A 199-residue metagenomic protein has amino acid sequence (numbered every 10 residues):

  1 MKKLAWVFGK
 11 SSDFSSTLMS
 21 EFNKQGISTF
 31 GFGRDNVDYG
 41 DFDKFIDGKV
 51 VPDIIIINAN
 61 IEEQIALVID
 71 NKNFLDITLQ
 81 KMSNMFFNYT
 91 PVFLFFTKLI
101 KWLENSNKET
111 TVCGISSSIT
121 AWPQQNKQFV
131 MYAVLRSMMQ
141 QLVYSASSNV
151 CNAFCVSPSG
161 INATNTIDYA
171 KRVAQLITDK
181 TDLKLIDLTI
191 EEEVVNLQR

Functional and structural regions predicted by a protein language model:
F8, P52-A66, F87-N88, C113-G114 (+1 more regions): Rossmann-fold scaffold of SDR-type NAD(P)-dependent oxidoreductases
F8-S20: N-terminal Rossmann NAD(P)H-binding glycine-rich loop of SDR-like oxidoreductase domains
F14, D38, T120-Q124: Short, solvent-exposed loop/turn segments at secondary-structure junctions
T17, E21, K98, Q141 (+1 more regions): Rossmann-fold NAD(P)-dependent oxidoreductase module
F30-K44: Rossmann-fold cofactor-recognition segment
Y39-D43, N58-K81: Conserved mid-core segment of classical short-chain dehydrogenase/reductases
N73-F95, E104-N105, E109-S147, S159-N162: Catalytic loop of short-chain dehydrogenase/reductase
C151, C155-S157, I161-R199: C-terminal helical subdomain
